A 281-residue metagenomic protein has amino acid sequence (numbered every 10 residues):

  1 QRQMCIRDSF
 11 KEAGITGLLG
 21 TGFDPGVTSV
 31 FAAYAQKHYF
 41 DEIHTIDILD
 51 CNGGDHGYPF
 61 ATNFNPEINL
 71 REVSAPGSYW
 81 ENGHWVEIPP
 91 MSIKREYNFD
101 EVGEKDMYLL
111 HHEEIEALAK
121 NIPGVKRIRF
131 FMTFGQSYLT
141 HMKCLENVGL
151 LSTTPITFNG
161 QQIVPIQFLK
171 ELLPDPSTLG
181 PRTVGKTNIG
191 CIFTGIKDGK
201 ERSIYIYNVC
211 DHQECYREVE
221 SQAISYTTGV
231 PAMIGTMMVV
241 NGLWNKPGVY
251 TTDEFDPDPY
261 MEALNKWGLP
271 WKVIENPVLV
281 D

Functional and structural regions predicted by a protein language model:
R2-I6: Short, small-residue-biased leader/transition segments that mark boundaries at the very start of proteins
R7, S29-F31, Y58-P59: Short, conserved acidic/polar surface loops in the N-terminal third of protein domains
R7-E12, A33-A35, C144-L145: Short low-complexity, flexible loop/linker segments enriched in glycine and/or proline with clustered acidic
R7-G22, E42-I43: Rossmann-fold dehydrogenase core element
T21-F31, Q36, P231-G235: Short alpha-helices
H38-D281: C-terminal catalytic/substrate-binding lobe primarily of soluble NAD(P)-dependent oxidoreductases
